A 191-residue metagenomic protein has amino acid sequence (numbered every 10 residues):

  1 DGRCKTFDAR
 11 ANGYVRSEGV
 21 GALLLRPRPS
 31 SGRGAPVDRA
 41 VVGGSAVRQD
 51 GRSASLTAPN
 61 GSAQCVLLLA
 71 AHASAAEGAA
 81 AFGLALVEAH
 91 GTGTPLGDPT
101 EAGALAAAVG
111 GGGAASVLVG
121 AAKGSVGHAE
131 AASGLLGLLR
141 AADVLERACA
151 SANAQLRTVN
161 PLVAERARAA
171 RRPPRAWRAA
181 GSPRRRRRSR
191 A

Functional and structural regions predicted by a protein language model:
D1-A191: Condensing-enzyme catalytic core of the thiolase-fold
